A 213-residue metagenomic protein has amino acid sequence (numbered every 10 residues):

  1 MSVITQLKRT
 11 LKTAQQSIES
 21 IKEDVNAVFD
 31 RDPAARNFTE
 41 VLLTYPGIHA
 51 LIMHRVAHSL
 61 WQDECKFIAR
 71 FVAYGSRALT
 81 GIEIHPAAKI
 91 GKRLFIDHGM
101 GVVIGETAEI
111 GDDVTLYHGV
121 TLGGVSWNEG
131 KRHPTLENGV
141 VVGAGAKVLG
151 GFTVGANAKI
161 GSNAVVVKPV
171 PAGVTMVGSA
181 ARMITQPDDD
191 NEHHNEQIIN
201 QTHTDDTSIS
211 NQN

Functional and structural regions predicted by a protein language model:
M1-T80, N191-N213: Terminal amphipathic alpha-helical/low-complexity segments used for targeting or macromolecular assembly
A78-I184: Structural signal for interior beta-strand "rungs" in well-ordered beta-sheet cores of soluble enzyme domains
